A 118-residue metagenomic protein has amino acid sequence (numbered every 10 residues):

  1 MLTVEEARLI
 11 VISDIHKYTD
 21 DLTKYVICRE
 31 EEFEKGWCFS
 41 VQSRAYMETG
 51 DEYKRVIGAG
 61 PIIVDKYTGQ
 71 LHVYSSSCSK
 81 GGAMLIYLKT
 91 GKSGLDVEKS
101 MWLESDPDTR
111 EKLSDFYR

Functional and structural regions predicted by a protein language model:
M1-V26, K99: Short, non-transmembrane alpha-helical segments in secretory-pathway proteins
E5-E6, H16-D20, S40-S43, G50-E52 (+1 more regions): A short linear-motif detector with a strong N-terminal bias
I15-K17, W37, Y117: Eukaryotic scaffold repeat domains enriched in small/polar residues
T23-V64: Exposed beta-strand-loop-beta-strand "reactive/processing" segments of non-cytosolic proteins
P61-K92: A short, surface-exposed interaction/processing loop segment used at functional sites
Y87-R110: Short, solvent-exposed cationic patches
K112-R118: Long, low-complexity, intrinsically disordered segments
